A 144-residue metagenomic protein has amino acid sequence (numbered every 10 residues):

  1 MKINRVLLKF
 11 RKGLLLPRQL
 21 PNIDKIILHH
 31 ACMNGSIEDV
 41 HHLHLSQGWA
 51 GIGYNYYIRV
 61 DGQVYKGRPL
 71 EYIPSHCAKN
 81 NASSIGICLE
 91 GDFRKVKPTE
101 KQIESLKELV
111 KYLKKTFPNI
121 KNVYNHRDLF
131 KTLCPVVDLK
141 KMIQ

Functional and structural regions predicted by a protein language model:
M1-I26, Q63-V64, S83, L89-Q144: Basic/polar, cationic surfaces and motifs that engage anionic cell-wall and phosphate/carboxylate ligands
K2-R5, K9-E71: Short, conserved "active-site rim" segments that organize catalytic pockets and cofactor/ligand binding
S36, S46, S75, S83-S84 (+1 more regions): Generic serine detector
H42-H44, Y56, Y72-P74, N80 (+3 more regions): Generic preference for flexible, low-structure residues
Q63, L70-G86: Short, surface-exposed glycine/acidic/tryptophan-bearing loops
